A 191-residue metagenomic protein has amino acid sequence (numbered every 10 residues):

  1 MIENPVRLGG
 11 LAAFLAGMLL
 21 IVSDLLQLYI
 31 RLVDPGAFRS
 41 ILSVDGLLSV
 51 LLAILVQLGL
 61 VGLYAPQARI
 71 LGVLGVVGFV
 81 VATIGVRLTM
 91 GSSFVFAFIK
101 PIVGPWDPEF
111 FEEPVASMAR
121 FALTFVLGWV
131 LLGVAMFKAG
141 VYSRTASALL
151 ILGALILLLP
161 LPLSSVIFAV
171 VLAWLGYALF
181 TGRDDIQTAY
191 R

Functional and structural regions predicted by a protein language model:
M1-R191: Hydrophobic, aromatic-enriched alpha-helical segments typical of multi-pass transmembrane helices
